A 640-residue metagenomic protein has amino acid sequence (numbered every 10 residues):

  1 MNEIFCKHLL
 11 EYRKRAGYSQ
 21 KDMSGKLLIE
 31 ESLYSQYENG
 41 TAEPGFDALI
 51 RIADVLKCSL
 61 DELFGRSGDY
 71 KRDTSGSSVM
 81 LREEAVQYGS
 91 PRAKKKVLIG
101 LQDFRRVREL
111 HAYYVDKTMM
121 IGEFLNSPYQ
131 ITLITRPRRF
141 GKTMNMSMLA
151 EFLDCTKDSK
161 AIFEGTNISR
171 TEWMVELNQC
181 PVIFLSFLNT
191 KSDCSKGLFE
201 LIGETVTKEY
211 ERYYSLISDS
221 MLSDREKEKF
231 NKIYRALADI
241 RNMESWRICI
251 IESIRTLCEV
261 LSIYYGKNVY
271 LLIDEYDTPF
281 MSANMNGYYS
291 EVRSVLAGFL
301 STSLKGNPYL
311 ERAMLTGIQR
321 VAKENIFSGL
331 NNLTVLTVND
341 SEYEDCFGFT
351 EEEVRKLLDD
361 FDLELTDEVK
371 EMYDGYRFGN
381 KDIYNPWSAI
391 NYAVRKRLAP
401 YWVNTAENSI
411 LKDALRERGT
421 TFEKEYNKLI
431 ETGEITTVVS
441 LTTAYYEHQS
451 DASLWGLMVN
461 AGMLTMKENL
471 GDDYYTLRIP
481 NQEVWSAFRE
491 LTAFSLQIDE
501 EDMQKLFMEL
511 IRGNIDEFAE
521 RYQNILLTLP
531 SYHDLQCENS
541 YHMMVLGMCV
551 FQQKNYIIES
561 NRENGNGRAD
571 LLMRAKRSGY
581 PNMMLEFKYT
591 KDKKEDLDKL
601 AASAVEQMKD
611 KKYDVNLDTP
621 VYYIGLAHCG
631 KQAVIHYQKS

Functional and structural regions predicted by a protein language model:
M1-R15: A short, Lys/Arg-rich alpha-helix, primarily the initiator
K14, G25, D54: Alpha-helical residues within the helix-turn-helix
G17-N39: Short alpha-helical DNA-recognition segment
G45-E62: DNA major-groove recognition helix of helix-turn-helix/homeodomain DNA-binding modules
F64-Y88: Short, charged recognition helix plus adjacent turn of helix-turn-helix-like nucleic-acid-binding domains
M80-N539, Q552-N555: Phosphate-binding site recognition
I515-S640: Structural signature of nuclease core domains in nucleic-acid processing machines
